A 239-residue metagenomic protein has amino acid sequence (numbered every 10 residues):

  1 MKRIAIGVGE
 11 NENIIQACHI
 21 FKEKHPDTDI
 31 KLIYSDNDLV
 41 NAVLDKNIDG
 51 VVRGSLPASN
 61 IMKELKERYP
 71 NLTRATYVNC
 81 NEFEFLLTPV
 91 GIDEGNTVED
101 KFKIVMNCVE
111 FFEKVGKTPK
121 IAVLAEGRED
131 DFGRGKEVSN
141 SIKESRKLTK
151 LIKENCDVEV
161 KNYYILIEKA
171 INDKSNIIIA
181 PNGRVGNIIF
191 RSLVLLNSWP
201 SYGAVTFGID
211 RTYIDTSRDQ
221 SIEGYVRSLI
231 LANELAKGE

Functional and structural regions predicted by a protein language model:
M1-N176, A180-E239: Anion-binding alpha/beta catalytic cores of soluble intermediary-metabolism enzymes, centered on
